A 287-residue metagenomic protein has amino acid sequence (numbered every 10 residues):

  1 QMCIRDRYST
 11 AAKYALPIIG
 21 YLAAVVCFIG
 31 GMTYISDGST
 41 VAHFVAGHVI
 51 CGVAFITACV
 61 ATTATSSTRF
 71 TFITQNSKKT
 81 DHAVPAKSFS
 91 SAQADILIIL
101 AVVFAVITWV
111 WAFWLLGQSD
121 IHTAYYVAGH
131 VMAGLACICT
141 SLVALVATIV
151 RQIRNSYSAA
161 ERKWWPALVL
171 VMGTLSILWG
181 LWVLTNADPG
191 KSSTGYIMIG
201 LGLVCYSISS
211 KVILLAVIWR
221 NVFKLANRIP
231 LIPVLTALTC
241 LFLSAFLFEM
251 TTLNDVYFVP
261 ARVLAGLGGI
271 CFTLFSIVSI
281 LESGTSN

Functional and structural regions predicted by a protein language model:
Q1-I4: Short, small-residue-biased leader/transition segments that mark boundaries at the very start of proteins
Y8, F89-Q93: Ordered, small/hydrophobic-rich secondary-structure cores
K13-S36, A42-T71, A92-G117, Y126-Q152 (+3 more regions): Alpha-helical transmembrane segments and immediately adjacent membrane-interfacial amphipathic helices
F72-F89, Y157: Membrane-interfacial, low-structure loops and terminal tails that flank and connect transmembrane helices in multi-pass
A83, L281-N287: Short, charged juxtamembrane terminal tails flanking transmembrane helices
